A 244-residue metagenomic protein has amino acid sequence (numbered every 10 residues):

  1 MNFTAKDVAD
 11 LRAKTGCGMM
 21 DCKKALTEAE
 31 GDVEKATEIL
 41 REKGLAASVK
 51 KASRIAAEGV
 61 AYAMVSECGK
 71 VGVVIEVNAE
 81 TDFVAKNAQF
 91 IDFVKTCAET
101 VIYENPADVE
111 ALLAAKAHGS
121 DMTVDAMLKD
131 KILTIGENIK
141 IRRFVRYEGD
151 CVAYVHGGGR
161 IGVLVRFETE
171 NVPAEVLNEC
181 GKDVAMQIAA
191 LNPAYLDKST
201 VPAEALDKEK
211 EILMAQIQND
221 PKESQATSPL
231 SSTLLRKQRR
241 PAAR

Functional and structural regions predicted by a protein language model:
N2-R244: N-terminal assembly/interaction segments in proteins that build large macromolecular machines
